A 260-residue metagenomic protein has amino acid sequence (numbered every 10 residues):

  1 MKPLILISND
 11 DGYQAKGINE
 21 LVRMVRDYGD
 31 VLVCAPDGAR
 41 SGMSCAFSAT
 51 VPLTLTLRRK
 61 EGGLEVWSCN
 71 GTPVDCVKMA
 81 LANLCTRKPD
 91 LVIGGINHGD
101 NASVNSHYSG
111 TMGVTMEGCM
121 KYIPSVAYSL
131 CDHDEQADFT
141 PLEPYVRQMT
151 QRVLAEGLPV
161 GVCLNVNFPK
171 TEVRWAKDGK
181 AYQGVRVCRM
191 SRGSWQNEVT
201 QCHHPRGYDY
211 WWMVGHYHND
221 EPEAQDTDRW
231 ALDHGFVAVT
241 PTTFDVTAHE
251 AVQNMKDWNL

Functional and structural regions predicted by a protein language model:
K2-I5, K16-N83, R87: A cross-family phosphate/adenosyl-ligand binding-site feature
D11, A39, T72-P73, N97-D100 (+2 more regions): Short glycine-rich anion-binding loops that position phosphate/pyrophosphate groups of nucleotides and phosphorylated
D11-E20, V214: Short acidic, Gly/Ser-rich segments with clustered Asp/Glu that frequently serve as metal-coordination loops in enzyme
A80-T86, G113-P124: Alpha-helix C-terminal capping segments
D90-L91: Conserved acidic residues
D100-S109: Glycine/threonine-rich flexible loop motifs
C119-P141: Glycine-rich phosphate/pyrophosphate-binding loops and their adjacent beta-strand/loop elements at enzyme active sites
T140-L260: Electrostatically charged, flexible surface regions
